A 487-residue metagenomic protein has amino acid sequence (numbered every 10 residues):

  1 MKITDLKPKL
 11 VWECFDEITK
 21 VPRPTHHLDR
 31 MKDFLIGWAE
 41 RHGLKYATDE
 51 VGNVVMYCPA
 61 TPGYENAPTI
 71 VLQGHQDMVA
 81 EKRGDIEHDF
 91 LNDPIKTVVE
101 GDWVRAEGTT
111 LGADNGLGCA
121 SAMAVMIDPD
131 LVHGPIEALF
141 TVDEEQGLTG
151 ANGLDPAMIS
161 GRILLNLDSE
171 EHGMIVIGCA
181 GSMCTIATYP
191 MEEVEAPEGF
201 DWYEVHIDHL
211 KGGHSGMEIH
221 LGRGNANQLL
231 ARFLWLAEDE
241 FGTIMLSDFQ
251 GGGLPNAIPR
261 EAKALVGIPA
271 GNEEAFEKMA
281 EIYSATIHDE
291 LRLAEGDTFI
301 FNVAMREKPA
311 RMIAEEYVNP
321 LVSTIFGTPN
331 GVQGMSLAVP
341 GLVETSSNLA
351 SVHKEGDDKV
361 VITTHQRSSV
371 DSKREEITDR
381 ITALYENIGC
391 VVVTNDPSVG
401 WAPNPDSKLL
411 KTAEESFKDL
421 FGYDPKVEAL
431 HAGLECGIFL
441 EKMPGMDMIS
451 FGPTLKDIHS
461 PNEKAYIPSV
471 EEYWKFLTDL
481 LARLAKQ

Functional and structural regions predicted by a protein language model:
K2-W103: Acidic/His- and Gly-rich active-site-bordering loop/insert found across diverse amide/peptide-bond hydrolases
K7, V11, L337, E344-D358 (+2 more regions): Zn-dependent metallopeptidase/amidohydrolase metal-coordination segment
Y64-Q146, A151-R162, M335-S336, G341-E344 (+1 more regions): Active-site metal-coordination/substrate-binding segment of hydrolases, especially metallo-dependent peptidases
Q76-M78, T110, L139-G147, D168-H172 (+3 more regions): Acidic, glycine-rich active-site loops and adjacent beta-strand->loop/helix elements that engage anionic groups
D102-R105, E145-Q146, A151-R367: Midchain, well-structured core segments that form catalytic/ion-binding scaffolds
E218, N225-F249, V391, N395 (+1 more regions): Active-site-adjacent substrate-binding region of metalloamidase/peptidase-like peptide-processing proteins
R223-E240, P269-E273, N319-F326, Q333-L337 (+3 more regions): His/Asp/Glu-rich mid-to-C-terminal helical/loop segments that flank catalytic regions of hydrolases
L342-A432: Substrate-recognition/cap regions that form aromatic- and gly/pro-loop-enriched pockets for small-molecule ligands
